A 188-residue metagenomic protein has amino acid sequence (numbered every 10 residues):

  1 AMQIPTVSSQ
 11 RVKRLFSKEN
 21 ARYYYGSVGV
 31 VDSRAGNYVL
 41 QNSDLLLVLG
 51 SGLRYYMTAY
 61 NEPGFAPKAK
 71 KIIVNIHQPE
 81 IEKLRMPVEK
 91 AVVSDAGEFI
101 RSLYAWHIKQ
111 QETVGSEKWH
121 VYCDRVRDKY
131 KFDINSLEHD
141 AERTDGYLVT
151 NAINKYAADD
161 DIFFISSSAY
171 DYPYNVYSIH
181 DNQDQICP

Functional and structural regions predicted by a protein language model:
A1, K18, D124-P188: Active-site diphosphate/adenylate-binding microenvironment
M2-R11, D161: Redox- and metal-dependent alpha/beta enzyme cores, enriched for Fe-S-associated oxidoreductases and cofactor-handling
P5-V7, V48, I72, F164 (+1 more regions): Structural detector of well-ordered beta-strand residues that form the stable sheet scaffold of enzyme domains
T6, T58, K71, T113 (+2 more regions): Residue-identity detector for threonine
S9-V12, S167-A169: Short, solvent-exposed turn/loop segments enriched in Gly/Ser/Thr/Pro and often Arg
V12-Y122: Glycine-rich, acidic loop regions that bind phosphate or pyrophosphate groups
